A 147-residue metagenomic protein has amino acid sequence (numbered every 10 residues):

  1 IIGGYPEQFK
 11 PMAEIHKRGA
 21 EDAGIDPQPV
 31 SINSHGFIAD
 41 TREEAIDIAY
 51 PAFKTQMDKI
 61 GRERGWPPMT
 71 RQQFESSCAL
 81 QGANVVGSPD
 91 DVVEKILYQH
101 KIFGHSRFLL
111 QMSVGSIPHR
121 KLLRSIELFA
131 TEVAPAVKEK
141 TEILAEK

Functional and structural regions predicted by a protein language model:
I1-K147: Active-site-adjacent structural elements that line small-molecule/cofactor binding pockets in enzymes
